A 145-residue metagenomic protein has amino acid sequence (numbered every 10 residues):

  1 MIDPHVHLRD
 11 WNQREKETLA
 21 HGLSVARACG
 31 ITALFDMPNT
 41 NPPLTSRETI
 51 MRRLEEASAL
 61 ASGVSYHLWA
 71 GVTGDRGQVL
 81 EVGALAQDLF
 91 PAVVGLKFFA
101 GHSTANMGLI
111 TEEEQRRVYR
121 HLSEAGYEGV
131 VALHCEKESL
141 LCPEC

Functional and structural regions predicted by a protein language model:
M1-A57: Metal-associated gating/positioning segment near the N- to mid-region
T40-E48, L60-C145: Histidine/acidic-residue-rich, glycine-tolerant segments that coordinate divalent metal ions
